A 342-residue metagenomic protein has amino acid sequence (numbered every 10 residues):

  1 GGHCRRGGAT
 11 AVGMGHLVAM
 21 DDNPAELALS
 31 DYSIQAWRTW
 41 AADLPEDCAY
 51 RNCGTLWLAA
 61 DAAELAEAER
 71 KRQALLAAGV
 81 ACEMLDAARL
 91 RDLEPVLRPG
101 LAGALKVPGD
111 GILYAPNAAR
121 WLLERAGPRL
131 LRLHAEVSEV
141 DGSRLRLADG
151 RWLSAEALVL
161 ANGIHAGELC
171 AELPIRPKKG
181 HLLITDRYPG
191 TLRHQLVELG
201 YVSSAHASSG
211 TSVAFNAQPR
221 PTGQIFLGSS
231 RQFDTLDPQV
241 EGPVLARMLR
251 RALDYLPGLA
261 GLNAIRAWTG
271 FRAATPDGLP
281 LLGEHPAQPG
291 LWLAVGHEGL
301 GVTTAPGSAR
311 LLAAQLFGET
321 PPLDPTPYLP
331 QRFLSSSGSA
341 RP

Functional and structural regions predicted by a protein language model:
G1-A11: Glycine-rich FAD pyrophosphate-binding loop
M14-L93, A214, R251-L253: Dinucleotide-binding Rossmann-like beta1-alpha1 core, especially the glycine-rich loop that anchors the ADP
G15-L17, C48-Y50, W152, A157 (+1 more regions): Active-site substrate-recognition segment that forms the wall of the catalytic cavity or substrate channel
A28, L58-E67, K106-E124, Q239-V244 (+1 more regions): Short beta-strand to alpha-helix junction loop
D47-W57, C82-A87, R91-R125, S230-D234 (+2 more regions): Helix-loop-beta segment of a Rossmann-like dinucleotide-binding subdomain
D86-A87, L133-A135, R266: Short loop/edge segments at beta-strand edges and connector loops that shape dinucleotide/nucleotide cofactor-binding
L105-S143, A148, L153-E156: Helical element adjacent to the flavin cofactor pocket in flavoenzyme catalytic cores
R247, L253-P342: C-terminal catalytic lobe of FAD-dependent flavoproteins
